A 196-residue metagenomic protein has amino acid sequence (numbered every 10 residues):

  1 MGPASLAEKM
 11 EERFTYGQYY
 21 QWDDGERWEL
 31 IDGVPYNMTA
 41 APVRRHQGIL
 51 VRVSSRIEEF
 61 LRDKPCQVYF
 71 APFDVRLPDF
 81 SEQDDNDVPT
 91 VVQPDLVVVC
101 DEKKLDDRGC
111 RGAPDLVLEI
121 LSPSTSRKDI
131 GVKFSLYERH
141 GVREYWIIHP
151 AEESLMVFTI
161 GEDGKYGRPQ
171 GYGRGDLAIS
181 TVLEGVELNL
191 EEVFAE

Functional and structural regions predicted by a protein language model:
M1-E196: Gly/Pro/Ser/Thr-rich low-complexity, intrinsically disordered segments predominantly at protein N-termini
